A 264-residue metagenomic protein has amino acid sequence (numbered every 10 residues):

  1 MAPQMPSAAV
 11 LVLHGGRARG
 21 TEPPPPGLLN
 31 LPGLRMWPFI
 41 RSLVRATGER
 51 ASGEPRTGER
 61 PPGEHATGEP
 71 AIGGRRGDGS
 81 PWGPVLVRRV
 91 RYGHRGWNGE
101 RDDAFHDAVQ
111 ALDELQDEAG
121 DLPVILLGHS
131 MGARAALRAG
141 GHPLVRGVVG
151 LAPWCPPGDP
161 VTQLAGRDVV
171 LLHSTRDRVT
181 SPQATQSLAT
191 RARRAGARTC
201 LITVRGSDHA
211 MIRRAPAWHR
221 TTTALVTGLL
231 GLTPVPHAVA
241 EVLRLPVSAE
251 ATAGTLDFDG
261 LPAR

Functional and structural regions predicted by a protein language model:
M1-R50, A71-S80: Short, surface-exposed "cap/lid" segments of acyl-processing enzymes
N98-E118: Alpha/beta-hydrolase active-site loop
L126-G128, L151, L172: Short beta-strand immediately N-terminal to the catalytic nucleophile in serine-hydrolase-like folds
L127-G132, A136: Gly/Ala-rich beta-loop-alpha elbow adjacent to hydrolase catalytic centers
L144-C155: A conserved short beta-strand
A165, V170-D177: Short beta-strand/loop motif that positions the catalytic acidic residue of the alpha/beta-hydrolase fold
S181-R191: Short alpha-helix in the alpha/beta-hydrolase fold that links the catalytic acid
R198-R264: C-terminal catalytic histidine-bearing segment of alpha/beta-hydrolase fold enzymes
